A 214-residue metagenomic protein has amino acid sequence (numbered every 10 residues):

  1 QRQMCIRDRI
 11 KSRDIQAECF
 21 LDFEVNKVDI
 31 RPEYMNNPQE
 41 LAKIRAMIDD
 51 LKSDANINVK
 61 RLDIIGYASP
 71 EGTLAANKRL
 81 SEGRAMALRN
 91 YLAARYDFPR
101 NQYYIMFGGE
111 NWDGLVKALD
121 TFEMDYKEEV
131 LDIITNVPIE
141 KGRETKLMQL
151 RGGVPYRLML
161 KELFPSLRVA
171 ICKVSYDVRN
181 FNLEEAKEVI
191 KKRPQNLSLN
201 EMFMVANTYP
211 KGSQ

Functional and structural regions predicted by a protein language model:
Q1, L163-S166, K173-N182, V189: Ser/Thr/Pro-rich, low-complexity mucin-like regions that serve as glycosylated stalks/linkers or repetitive adhesive
R2-I6: Short, small-residue-biased leader/transition segments that mark boundaries at the very start of proteins
R7, K11-D14, F23, V28-I65 (+3 more regions): Periplasmic peptidoglycan-binding/anchoring modules of Gram-negative envelope and division proteins
R13-Q16, N56-I57, E162-R168: Extracellular/periplasmic catalytic domains that process cell-envelope and extracellular macromolecules
D29, P70, N111, Y176-N180: Short loop/turn segments at secondary-structure transitions that flank enzyme active sites
S69-C172: Periplasmic OmpA-like peptidoglycan-binding domain that tethers envelope proteins to the cell wall
E184, I190-Q214: Amphipathic alpha-helical repeat scaffolds of TPR domains
